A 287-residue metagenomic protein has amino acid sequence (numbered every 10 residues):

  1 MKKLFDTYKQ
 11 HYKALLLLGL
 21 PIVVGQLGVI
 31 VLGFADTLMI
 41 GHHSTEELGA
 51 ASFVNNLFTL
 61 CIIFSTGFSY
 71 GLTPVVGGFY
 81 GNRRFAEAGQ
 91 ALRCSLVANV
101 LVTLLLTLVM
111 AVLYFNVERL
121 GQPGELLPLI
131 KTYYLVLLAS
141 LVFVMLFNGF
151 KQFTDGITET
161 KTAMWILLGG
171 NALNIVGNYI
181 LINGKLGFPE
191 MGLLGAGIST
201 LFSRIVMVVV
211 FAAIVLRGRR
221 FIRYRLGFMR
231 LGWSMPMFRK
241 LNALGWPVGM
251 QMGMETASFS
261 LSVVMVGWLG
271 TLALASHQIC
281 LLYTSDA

Functional and structural regions predicted by a protein language model:
M1-G19, V76-V142, F188-W246: Short alpha-helical transmembrane segments in multi-pass integral membrane proteins
L18, I22, T59, L137 (+4 more regions): Residue-level signature of transmembrane alpha-helical cores of multipass secondary-active transporters and flippases
V31-G49, V117-G124, I180-M191, G249 (+1 more regions): Helix-terminus/linker motif at the lipid-water interface of multi-pass membrane proteins
L48-A111, V144-A163, V263, H277-S285: Small-residue-rich hydrophobic transmembrane alpha-helices
N56, N171-A172, R204-V208, L282: Residue-level recognition of pore/gate-forming positions within transmembrane alpha-helices of multi-pass
L60, N174-I175, V208-A212: Hydrophobic transmembrane alpha-helices of multi-pass small-molecule transporters
N99, F153-I180, L194-G197, L201: Alpha-helical transmembrane segments of multi-pass membrane transporters/permeases
